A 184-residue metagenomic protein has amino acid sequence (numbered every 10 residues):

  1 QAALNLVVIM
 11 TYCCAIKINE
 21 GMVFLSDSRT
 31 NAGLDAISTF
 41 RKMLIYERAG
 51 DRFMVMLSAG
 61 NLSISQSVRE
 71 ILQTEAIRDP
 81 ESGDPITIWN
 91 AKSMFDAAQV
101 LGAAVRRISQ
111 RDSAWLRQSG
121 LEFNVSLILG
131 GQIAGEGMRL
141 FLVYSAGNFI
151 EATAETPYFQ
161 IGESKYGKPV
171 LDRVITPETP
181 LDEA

Functional and structural regions predicted by a protein language model:
Q1-I9: Short, Lys/Arg-enriched N-terminal segments with co-localized hydrophobic residues within the first ~10-30 amino acids
L4, P80-D84, N124: Cysteine-nucleophile amide-bond enzymes
I9-A114, E155, I161-D182: Conserved short S/T/G-enriched processing/targeting/catalytic segments and their helical context
M22-R29, R52-V55, F123-I128, L140-G147: Short, mixed-charge, low-aromatic patches
V100-L142: Active-site periphery "cap/insert" segments of enzyme catalytic domains
G131-G135, L140-K165, P177: A mid-sequence, solvent-exposed acidic-amphipathic segment
